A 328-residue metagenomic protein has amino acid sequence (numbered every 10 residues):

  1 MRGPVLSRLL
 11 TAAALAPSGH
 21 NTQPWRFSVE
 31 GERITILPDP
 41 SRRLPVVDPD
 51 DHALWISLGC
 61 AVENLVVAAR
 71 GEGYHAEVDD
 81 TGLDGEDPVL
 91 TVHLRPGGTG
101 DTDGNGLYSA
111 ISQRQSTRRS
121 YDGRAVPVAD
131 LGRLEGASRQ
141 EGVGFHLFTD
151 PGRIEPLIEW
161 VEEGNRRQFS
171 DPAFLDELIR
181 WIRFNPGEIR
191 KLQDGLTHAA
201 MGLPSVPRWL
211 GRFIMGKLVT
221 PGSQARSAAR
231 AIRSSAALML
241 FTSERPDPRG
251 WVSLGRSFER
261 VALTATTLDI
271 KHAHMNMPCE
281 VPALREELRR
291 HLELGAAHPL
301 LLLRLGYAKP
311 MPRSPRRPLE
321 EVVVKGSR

Functional and structural regions predicted by a protein language model:
M1-R328: Acidic, surface-exposed loops and disordered segments
